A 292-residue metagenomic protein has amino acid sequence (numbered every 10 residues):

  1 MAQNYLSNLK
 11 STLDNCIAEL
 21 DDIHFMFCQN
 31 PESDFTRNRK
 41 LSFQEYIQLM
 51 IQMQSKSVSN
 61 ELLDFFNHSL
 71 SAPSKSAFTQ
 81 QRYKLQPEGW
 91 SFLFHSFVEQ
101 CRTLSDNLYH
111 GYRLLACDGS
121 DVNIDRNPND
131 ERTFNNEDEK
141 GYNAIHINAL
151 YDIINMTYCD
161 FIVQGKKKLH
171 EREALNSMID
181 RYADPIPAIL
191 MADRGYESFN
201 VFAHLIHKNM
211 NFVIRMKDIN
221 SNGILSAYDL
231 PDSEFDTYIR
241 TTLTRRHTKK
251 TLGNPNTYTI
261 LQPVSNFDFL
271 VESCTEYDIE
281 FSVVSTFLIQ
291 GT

Functional and structural regions predicted by a protein language model:
M1-V58, D64, S69-P73, A77-L85 (+5 more regions): Single, function-defining residue in the core of a domain
G89-L104: Short Lys/Arg-enriched helix C-cap and helix-to-coil transition segments that create basic nucleic-acid-contact patches
E99, P128-N136: Short acidic (Asp/Glu) patches
